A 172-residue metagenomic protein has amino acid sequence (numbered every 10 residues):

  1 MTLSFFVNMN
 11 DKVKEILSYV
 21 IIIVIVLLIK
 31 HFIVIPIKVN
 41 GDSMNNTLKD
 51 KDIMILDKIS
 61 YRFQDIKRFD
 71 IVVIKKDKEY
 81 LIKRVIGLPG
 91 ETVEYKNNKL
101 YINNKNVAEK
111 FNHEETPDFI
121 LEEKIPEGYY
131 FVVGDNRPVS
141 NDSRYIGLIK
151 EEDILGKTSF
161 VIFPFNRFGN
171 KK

Functional and structural regions predicted by a protein language model:
M1-L81, I149-D153, K157-K172: Protein maturation boundaries and topogenic segments
I82-G87: Short beta-strand-centered aromatic/proline hotspots
E94-N98: Short, solvent-exposed secondary-structure boundary/capping segments
I102-N104: Short strand-turn-strand beta-turns centered on an Asx-Gly dipeptide
H113-Y129: Acidic loop->beta-strand submotif enriched in PP2C/PPM serine/threonine phosphatases
G134: Phosphate/adenylate-binding glycine loop and adjacent helical scaffold
P138-Y145: Active-site loop architecture of trypsin-fold serine endopeptidases
